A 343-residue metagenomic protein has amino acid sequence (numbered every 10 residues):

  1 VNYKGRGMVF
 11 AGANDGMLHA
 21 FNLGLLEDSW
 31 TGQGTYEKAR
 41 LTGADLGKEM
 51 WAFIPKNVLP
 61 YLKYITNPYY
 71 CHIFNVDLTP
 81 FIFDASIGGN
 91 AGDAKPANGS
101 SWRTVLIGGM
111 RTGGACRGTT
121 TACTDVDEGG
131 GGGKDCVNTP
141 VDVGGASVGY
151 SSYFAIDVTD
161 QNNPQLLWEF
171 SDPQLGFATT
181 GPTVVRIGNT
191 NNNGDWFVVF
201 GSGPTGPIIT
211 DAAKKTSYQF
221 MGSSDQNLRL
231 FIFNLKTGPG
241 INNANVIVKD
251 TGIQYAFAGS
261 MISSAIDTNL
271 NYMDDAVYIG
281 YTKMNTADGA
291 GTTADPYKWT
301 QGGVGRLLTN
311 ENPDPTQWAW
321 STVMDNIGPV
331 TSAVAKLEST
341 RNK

Functional and structural regions predicted by a protein language model:
V1-K343: A fold-level detector for beta-propeller and closely related beta-sheet-rich head/sensor domains
